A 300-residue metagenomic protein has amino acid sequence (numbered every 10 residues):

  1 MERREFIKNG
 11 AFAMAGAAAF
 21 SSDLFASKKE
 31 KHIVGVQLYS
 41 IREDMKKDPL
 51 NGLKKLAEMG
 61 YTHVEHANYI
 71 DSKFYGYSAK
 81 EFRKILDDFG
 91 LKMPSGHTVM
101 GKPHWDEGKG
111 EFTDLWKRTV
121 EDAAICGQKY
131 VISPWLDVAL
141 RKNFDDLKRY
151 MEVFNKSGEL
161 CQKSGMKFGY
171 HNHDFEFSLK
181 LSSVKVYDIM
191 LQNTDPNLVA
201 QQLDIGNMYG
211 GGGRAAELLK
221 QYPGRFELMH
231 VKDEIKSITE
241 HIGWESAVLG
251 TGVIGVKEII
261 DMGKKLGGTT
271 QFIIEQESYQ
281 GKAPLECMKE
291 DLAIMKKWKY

Functional and structural regions predicted by a protein language model:
E2-K129, A200, G224, L292-Y300: N-terminal pre-domain/capping segments
G10-F12, G16-S22, W105-A200, L285: Active-site acidic/histidine proton-transfer and metal-coordination neighborhood in alpha/beta enzyme cores
I41-K47, A67-S78, G101-T113, V138-K142 (+5 more regions): Acidic-and-aromatic substrate-binding clefts and catalytic sites of carbohydrate-active enzymes
N51-L56, S78-I85, L115-D122, D146 (+5 more regions): A general structural detector for well-ordered alpha-helical segments in enzyme core domains, enriched
H63-V64, C161-V253: Acidic/histidine-rich catalytic cores of soluble enzymes
D233-K236, E245-A247, T269-Q280: Active-site clefts of carbohydrate-active enzymes
V248, G252-L266, T270-E275: H/E-rich (His + Asp/Glu) clusters that bind or coordinate divalent metals
